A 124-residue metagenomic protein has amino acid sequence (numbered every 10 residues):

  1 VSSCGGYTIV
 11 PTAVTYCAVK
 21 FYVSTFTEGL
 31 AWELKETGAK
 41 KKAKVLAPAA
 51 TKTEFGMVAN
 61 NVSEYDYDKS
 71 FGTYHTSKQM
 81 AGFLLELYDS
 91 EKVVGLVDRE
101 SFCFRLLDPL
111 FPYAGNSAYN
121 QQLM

Functional and structural regions predicted by a protein language model:
S3: Residue(s) in the substrate-gating loop at a strand-loop-helix junction that position the organic substrate next
G6-T8: Conserved catalytic-site region of short-chain dehydrogenase/reductase
V10-V14: Active-site loop immediately N-terminal to the catalytic Tyr-X3-Lys motif of short-chain dehydrogenase/reductase
V19: Active-site helix of classical SDR
Y22, F26-L34: Hydrophobic alpha-helix immediately C-terminal to the catalytic Tyr-X-X-X-Lys motif of short-chain
L34-A39, T51: A short hydrophobic alpha-helix cap/turn motif
V45-L46, N61-Y113: C-terminal helical subdomain
P48-V58: Short, flexible catalytic-loop segment of classical short-chain dehydrogenase/reductase
